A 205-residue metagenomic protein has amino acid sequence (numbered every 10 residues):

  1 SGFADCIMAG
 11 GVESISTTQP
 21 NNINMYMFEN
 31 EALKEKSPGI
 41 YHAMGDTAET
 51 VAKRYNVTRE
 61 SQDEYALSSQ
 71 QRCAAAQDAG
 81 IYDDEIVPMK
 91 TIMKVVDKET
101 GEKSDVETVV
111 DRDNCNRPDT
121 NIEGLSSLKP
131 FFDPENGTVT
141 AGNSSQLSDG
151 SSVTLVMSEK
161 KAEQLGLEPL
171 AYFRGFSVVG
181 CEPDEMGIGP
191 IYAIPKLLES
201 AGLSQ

Functional and structural regions predicted by a protein language model:
S1-F3, S158-E159, S200: Alpha-helix C-terminal capping segments
G2-R54: Flexible glycine-/small-residue-enriched beta->alpha junction loops that bind anionic phosphate/pyrophosphate groups
I7-E13, S61-S68, I86-T91, L167-V178 (+1 more regions): Beta-strand segments within the central parallel beta-sheet cores of soluble alpha/beta enzyme folds
T17-I23, T100-G101, D184-G187: Short acidic, glycine/serine/threonine-rich loops at helix termini
E35-A43, E60-L67, N136-S152, F176-L203: Active-site pocket-shaping loop/turn-to-helix segments
V51, Y55-N56, E163-G166, K196-Q205: Phosphate/pyrophosphate-binding loops at sites that engage ATP/ADP/AMP, CoA/4′-phosphopantetheine, polyphosphate
S61-Q164: N-terminal extracellular/periplasmic Venus flytrap/periplasmic-binding protein-like
